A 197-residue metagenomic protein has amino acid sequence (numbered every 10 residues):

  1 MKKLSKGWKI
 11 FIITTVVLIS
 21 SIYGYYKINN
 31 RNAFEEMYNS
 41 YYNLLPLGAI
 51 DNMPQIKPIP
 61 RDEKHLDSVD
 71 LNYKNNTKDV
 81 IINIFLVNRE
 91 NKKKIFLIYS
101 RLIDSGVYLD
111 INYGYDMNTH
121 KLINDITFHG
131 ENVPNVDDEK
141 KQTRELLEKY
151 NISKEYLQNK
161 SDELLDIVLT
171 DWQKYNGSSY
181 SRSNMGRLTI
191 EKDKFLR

Functional and structural regions predicted by a protein language model:
M1-G7: Short, Lys/Arg-rich N-terminal segment immediately upstream of the first membrane anchor
K9-Y25: Hydrophobic membrane-insertion alpha-helices, especially the h-region of bacterial N-terminal signal peptides
S21-Y108, N112: N-terminal export/targeting and maturation segments
N75-R197: Extracytoplasmic electrostatic interaction patches
